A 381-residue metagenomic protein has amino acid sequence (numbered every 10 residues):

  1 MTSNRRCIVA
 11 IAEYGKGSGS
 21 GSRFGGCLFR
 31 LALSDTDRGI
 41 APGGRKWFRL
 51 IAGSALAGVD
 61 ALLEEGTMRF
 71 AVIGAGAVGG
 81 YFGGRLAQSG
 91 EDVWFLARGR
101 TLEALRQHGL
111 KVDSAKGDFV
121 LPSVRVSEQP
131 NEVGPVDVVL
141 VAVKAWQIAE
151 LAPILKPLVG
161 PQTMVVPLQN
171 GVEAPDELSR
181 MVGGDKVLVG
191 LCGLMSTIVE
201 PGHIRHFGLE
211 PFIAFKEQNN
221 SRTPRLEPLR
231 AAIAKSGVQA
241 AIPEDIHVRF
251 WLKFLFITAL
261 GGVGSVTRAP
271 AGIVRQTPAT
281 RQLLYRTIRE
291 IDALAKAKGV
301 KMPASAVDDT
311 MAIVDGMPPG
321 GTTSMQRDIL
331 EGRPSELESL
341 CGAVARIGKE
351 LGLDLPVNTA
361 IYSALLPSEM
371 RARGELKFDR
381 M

Functional and structural regions predicted by a protein language model:
N4, D35-D37: Intrinsic-disorder-associated, low-complexity terminal segments enriched in Asp/Asn/His/Tyr and depleted of Lys/Arg
L50-T67: Short, Lys/Arg-enriched N-terminal segments with co-localized hydrophobic residues within the first ~10-30 amino acids
L62-L121: NAD(P)+-binding Rossmann beta1-loop-alpha1 motif at the extreme N-terminus of oxidoreductases
A104, P157-L158, R180-K186, P201-K253 (+1 more regions): Internal alpha-helical scaffold of NAD(P)-dependent oxidoreductase catalytic cores
F119-H203: Rossmann-like NAD(P)(H) cofactor-binding subdomain of soluble oxidoreductases
L283-M381: NAD(P)-dependent Rossmann-like dehydrogenase/reductase catalytic/cofactor-binding core
